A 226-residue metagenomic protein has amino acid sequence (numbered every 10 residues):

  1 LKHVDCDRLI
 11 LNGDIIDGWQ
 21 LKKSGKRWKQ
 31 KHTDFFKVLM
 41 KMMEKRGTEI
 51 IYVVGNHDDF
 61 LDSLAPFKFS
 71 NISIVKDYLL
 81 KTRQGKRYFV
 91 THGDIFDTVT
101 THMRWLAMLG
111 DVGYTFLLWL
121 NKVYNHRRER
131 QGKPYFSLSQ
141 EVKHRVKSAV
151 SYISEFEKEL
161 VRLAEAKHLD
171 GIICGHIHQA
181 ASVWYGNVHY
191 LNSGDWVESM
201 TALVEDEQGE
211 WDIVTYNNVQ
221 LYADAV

Functional and structural regions predicted by a protein language model:
L1-T82: Core catalytic region of metal-dependent phosphoesterases/phosphodiesterases, especially metallo-beta-lactamase-like
V4, L21-E44, R128, S139-L169: N-terminal short leaders/motifs
G18, D59, D97, S199 (+1 more regions): Flexible, glycine-rich phosphate/dinucleotide-binding loops and adjacent beta-alpha linkers at cofactor/substrate
F69-K76, F89, D94, T98-M108 (+1 more regions): Conserved beta-sheet core of the metallophosphoesterase superfamily
G85: Active-site beta-strand-loop-beta-strand hairpin of nuclease catalytic cores that positions key catalytic residues
T91-F156: Active-site-proximal loop/helix segment associated with metal-binding centers of metalloenzymes
T215, Q220-V226: C-terminal regulatory/interaction regions
